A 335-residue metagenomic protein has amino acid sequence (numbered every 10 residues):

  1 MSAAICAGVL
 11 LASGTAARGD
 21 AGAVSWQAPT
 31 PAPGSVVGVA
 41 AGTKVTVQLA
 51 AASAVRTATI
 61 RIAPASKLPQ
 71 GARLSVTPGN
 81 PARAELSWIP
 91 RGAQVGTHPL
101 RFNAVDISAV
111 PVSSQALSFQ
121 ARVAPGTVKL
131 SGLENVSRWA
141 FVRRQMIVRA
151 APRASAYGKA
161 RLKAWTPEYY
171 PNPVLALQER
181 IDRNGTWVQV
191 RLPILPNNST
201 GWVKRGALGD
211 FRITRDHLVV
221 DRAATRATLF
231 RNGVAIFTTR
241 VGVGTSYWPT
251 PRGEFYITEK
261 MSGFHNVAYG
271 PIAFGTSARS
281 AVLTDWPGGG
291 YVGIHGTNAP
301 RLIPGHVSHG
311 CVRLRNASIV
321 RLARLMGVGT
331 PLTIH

Functional and structural regions predicted by a protein language model:
V24-T30, T43, V47-R83, Q115-F119: Surface-exposed or secretory-pathway low-complexity segments enriched in glycine-proline and Ser/Thr/acidic residues
E85-V95: Extracellular/luminal low-complexity segments enriched in Ser/Thr/Pro
G96-L100, T186: Exposed beta-strand face motif in extracellular beta-rich ectodomains
V105-P111: Short, solvent-exposed loop/turn segments at the edges of extracellular beta-sandwich modules
G126-N135, R191-V220: Boundary regions of SH3-family modules and the immediately adjacent low-complexity/disordered segments in eukaryotic
G126-Q178: Beta-loop motif signature
T166-L208: SH3/SH3-like beta-barrel superfamily modules
I194, A207-H217, T245-Y256, M261-H335: Exported/periplasmic cell-wall-interacting domains
